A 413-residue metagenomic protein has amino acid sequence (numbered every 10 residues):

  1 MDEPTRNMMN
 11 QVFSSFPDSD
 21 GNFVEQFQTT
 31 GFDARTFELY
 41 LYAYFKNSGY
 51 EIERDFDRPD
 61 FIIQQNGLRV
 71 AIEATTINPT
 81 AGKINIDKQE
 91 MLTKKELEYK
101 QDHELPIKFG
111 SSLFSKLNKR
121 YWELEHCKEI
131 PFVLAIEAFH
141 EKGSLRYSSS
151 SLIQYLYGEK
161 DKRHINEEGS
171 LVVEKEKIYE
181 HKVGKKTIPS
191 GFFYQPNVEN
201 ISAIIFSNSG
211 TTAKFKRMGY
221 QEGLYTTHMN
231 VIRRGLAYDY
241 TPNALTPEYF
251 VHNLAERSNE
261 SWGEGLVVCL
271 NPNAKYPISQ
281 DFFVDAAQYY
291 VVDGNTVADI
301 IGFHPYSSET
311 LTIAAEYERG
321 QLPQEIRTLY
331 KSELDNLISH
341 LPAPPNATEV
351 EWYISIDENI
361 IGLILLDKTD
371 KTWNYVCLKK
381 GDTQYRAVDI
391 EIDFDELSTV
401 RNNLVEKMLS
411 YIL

Functional and structural regions predicted by a protein language model:
M1-S15, D20-Q28, T75-L413: Acidic, metal-dependent phosphodiester-chemistry machinery of nucleic-acid enzymes
Y42-Q64: A short acidic/basic microdomain associated with nuclease active sites
E51, D60, R69-V70, P131-V133: Beta-sheet entry/capping signal
F61-I63, V70-N78: Conserved catalytic cores of phosphodiester-cleaving nucleases, focusing on short active-site segments
Q64-N66, D357: Short strand-coil-strand connectors
